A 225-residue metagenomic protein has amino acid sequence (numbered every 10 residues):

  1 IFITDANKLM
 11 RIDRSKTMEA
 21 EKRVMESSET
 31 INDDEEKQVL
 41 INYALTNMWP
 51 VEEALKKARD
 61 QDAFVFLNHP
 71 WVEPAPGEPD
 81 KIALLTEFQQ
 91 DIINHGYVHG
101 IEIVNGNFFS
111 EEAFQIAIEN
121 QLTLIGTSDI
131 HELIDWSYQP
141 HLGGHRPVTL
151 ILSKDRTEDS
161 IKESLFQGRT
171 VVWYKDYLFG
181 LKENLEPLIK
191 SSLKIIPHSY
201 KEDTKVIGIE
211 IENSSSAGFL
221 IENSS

Functional and structural regions predicted by a protein language model:
I1-A83, E87-F88, G96-V104, F108-E119: A metal-dependent hydrolase metal-coordination microenvironment
I3-T4, L9-R14, E78-S225: Charged catalytic cores and adjacent phosphate/nucleic-acid-binding surfaces used for phosphate/nucleic-acid chemistry
